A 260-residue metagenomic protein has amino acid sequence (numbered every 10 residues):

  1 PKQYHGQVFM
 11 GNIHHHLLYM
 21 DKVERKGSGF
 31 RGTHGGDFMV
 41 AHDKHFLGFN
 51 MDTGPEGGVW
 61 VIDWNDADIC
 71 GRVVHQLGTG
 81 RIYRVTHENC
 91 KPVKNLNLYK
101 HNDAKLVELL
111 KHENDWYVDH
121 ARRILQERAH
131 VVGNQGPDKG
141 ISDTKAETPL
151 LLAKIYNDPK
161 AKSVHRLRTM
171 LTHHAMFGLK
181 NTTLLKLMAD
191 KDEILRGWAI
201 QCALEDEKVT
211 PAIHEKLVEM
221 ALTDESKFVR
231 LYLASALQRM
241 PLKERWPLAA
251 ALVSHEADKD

Functional and structural regions predicted by a protein language model:
P1-V107, K111, W116-Y117, I124-E127: Beta-propeller domains with acidic blade repeats across secreted/periplasmic ectodomains and cytosolic WD/CNH propellers
Y4-H15, E127, T144, D158 (+3 more regions): Beta-propeller domains
K100-V107, V132-G136, G140-Y156, F177-A189 (+2 more regions): Amphipathic alpha-helical scaffolding segments comprising HEAT/armadillo-like alpha-solenoid repeats
H112, R122-R128, P149-A153, A199: Cofactor-pocket helix-loop regions in the catalytic cores of large enzyme subunits
D115-W116, A161-V164, E193-I194, P211 (+2 more regions): Alpha-helix N-cap/helix-start positions at coil->helix boundaries
V118-D119, V164-L167, G197-W198, E215 (+1 more regions): Alpha-solenoid HEAT/ARM repeat scaffold
R122, L167-M170, L185, I200-Q201 (+2 more regions): Hydrophobic core positions within HEAT/HEAT-like alpha-solenoid repeats
Q126, H174, L204-E205, Q238: Structural signature of alpha-helical solenoid repeat scaffolds
